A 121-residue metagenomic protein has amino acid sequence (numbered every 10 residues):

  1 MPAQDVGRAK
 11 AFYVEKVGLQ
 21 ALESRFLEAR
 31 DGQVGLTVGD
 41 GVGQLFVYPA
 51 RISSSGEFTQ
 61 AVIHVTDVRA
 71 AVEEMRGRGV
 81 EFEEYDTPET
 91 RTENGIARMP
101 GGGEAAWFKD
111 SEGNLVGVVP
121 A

Functional and structural regions predicted by a protein language model:
M1-K10, F58-A61, V119-A121: N-terminal beta-strand motif that seeds the catalytic metal site of vicinal oxygen chelate
M1-Q44, A70: Core segments of cupin and vicinal oxygen chelate
E28-Q33, S55, T90-R91, G101-G102: Short acidic/glycine-enriched loop/turn segments that link adjacent beta-strands
G32-L36, T59-A61, G102-A106: Short beta-strand micro-motifs in enzyme catalytic cores
V42-F46, S54-S55: Short, charged/polar, Gly/Pro-enriched secondary-structure boundary elements
S53-R69: Helix-adjacent hinge/juxtasegments
I63, V72-A121: Vicinal oxygen chelate
